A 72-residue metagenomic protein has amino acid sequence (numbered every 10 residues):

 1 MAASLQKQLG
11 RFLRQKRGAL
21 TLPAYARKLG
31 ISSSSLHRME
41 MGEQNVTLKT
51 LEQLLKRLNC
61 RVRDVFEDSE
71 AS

Functional and structural regions predicted by a protein language model:
M1-A19, K28: A short, Lys/Arg-rich alpha-helix, primarily the initiator
M1-S4, K16, K56, F66-S72: Short, charged recognition helix plus adjacent turn of helix-turn-helix-like nucleic-acid-binding domains
R14, P23-A24, E52, R63: Residues within the helices of the helix-turn-helix
G18-R38: Short alpha-helical DNA-recognition segment
A19-T21, V46-K49: Residue-level signal for the short linker/turn that defines the boundary of a DNA-recognition helix
S34, Q44, R63: Key DNA-contact positions within bacterial/archaeal DNA-binding proteins
M41-E43, E70: Residue-level detection of the helix-turn-helix DNA-binding "recognition helix"
T47-V65: DNA major-groove recognition helix of helix-turn-helix/homeodomain DNA-binding modules
